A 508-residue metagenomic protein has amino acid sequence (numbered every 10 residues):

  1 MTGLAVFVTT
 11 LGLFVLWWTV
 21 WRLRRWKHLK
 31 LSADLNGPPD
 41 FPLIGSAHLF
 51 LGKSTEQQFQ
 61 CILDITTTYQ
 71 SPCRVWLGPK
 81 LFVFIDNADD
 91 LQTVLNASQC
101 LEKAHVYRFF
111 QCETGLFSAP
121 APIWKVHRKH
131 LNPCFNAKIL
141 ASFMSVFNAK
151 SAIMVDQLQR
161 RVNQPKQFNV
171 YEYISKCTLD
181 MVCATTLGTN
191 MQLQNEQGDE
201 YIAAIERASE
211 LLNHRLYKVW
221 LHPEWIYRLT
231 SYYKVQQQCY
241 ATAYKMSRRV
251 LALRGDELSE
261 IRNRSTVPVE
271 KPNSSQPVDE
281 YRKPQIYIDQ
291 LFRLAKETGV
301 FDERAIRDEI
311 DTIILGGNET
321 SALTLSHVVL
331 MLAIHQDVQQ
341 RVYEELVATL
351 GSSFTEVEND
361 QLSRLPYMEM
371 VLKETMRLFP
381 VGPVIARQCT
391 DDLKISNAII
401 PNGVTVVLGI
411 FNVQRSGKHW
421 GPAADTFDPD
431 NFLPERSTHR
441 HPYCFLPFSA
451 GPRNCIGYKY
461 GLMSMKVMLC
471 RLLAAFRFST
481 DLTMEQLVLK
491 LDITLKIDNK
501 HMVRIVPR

Functional and structural regions predicted by a protein language model:
T2-C112, P120-P122, V126, S145-Q157 (+6 more regions): N-terminal membrane-proximal hinge/A-helix region immediately C-terminal to the signal-anchor transmembrane segment
P38-L63, L81, V106-L187, D199-L253 (+5 more regions): Cytochrome P450 catalytic-domain helical core, especially the substrate-recognition surface and oxygen-activation
H48-Q70, K245, R249, E356-S396: Conserved cytochrome P450 K-helix E-x-x-R motif and the immediately C-terminal K′/meander segment
T114, P133, P434-M465, K490-D492: Cytochrome P450 heme-thiolate "Cys pocket" and heme-binding signature region
N136, C239-T324, E358-D360, L365 (+1 more regions): Conserved cytochrome P450 catalytic core segment spanning the I/J/K helices
T178, V182, T186-L187, C239-S247 (+7 more regions): Central I-helix of cytochrome P450 enzymes
Q336-V338, V406, Y460-L495: Cytochrome P450 heme-binding "Cys pocket" and the immediately downstream C-terminal segment
L408-S437: Conserved cytochrome P450 K-helix/beta-meander segment immediately N-terminal to the heme-binding cysteine loop
